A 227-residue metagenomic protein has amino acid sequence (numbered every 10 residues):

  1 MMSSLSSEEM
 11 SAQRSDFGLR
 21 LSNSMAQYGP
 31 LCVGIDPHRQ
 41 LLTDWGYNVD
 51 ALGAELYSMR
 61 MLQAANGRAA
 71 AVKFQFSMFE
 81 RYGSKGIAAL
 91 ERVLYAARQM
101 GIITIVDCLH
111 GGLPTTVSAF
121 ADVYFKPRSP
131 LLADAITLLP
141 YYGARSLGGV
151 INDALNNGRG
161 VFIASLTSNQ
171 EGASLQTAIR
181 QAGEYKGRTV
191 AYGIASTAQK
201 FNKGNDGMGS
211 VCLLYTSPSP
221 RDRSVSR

Functional and structural regions predicted by a protein language model:
E9-F74, K85-A89: Conserved N-terminal beta1-alpha1 strand-loop-helix module at the mouth
L31-I35, V72-F74, T104-V106, I136-L138 (+2 more regions): Hydrophobic faces of well-ordered beta-strands that scaffold small-molecule active sites in alpha/beta enzyme cores
D36-Q40, S77-F79, L109-L113, Y141 (+2 more regions): Active-site beta-loop-alpha junctions enriched in small/polar residues
L62-R68, Q99, I151-N156: Acidic (Asp/Glu)-rich catalytic clusters
F76-S129: N-terminal active-site wall of soluble small-molecule enzyme domains
P114-Y124, R128-G209: Conserved anion-binding
Y215-D222: Conserved small/polar residues in nucleotide/adenosyl-binding loops
